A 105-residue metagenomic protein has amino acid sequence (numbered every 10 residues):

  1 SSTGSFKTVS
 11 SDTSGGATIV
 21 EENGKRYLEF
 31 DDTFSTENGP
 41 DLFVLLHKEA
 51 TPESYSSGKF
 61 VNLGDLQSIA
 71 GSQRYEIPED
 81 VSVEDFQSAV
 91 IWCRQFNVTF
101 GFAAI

Functional and structural regions predicted by a protein language model:
S1-G24: Transition segment at domain starts
G15, P40-L42: Short beta-strand/loop motifs in extracellular/secreted proteins, especially within beta-sandwich accessory domains
G15, R26-D32, K59, A70-Q73: N-terminal post-signal-peptidase region of extra-cytosolic proteins
S35-G39: Extended, low-complexity, turn-rich repeat/linker tracts enriched in Gly/Pro/Ser/Thr and Asp/Glu that occur
F43-H47: Beta-strand signatures of extracellular beta-sandwich domains
K48-P52, Q95: Solvent-exposed strand-loop boundary residues in beta-sheet-rich modules
P52-E79: An anionic, turn-rich surface loop/hairpin at beta-sheet edges that serves as a generic interaction/coordination patch
P78-A104: Short, exposed beta-strand-loop hairpins at the edges of beta-sheets in extracellular/periplasmic proteins
